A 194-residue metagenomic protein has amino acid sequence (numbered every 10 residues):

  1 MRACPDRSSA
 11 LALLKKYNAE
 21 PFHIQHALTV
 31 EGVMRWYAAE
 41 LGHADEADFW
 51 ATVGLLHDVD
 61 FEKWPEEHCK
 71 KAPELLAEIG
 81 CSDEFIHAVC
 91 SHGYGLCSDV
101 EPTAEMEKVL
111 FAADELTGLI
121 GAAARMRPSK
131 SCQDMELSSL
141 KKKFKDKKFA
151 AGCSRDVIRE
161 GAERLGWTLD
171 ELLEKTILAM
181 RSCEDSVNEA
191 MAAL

Functional and structural regions predicted by a protein language model:
M1-W64: Acidic/His-rich, divalent-metal-binding segments that scaffold phosphate/diphosphate chemistry
P5, S9, Q25-T29, E67 (+7 more regions): Conserved active-site and cofactor/substrate-binding residues in soluble primary-metabolism enzymes
L11, L28-R35, K70-P73, I120-A123 (+3 more regions): Predominant activation on well-ordered alpha-helical scaffold segments within soluble catalytic domains
K15, R35, A39, A77 (+2 more regions): Short polybasic/polar patches that bind polyanions
A39, G121-A124, D185, E189-A192: Charged/polar positions within long, soluble alpha-helices
H43-F149, R159: Divalent metal-dependent catalytic cores for phosphoryl transfer on phosphate-bearing substrates
Q133-M135, S139-L194: A structured, mid-to-C-terminal "fold-capping" secondary-structure block
